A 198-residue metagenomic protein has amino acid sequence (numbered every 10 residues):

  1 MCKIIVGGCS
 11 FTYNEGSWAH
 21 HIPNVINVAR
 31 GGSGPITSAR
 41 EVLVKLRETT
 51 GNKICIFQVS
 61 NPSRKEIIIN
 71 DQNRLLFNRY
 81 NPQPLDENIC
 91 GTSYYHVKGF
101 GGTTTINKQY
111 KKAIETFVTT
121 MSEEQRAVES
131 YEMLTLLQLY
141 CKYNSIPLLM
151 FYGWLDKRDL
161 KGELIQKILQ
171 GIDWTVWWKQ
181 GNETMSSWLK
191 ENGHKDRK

Functional and structural regions predicted by a protein language model:
M1-T49: Serine-esterase "nucleophile elbow" of acetyl-processing enzymes
L43-R197: Alpha-helical cap/lid subdomain in secreted, periplasmic, or secretory-pathway luminal O-acyl-processing enzymes
